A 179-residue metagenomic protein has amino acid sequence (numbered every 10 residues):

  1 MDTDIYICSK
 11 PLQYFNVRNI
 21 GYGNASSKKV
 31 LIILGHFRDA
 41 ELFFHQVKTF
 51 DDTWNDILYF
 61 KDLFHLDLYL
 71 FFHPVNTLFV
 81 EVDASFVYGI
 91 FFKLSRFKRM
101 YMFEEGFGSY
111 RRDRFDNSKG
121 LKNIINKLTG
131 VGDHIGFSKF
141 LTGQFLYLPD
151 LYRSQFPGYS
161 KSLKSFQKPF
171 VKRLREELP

Functional and structural regions predicted by a protein language model:
M1-T3: Short, Lys/Arg-enriched, disordered terminal segments
I5-L141: Active-site and donor-binding regions of nucleotide-sugar-utilizing enzymes
R112, D116-P179: A nucleotide-sugar donor-handling region in carbohydrate enzymes
